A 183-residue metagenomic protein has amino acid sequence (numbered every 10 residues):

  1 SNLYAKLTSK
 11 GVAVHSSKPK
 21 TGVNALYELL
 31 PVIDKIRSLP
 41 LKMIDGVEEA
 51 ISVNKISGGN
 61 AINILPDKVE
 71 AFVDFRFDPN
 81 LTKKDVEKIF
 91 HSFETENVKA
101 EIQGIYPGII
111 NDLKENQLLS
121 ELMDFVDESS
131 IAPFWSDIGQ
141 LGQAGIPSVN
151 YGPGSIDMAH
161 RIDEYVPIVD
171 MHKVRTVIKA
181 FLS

Functional and structural regions predicted by a protein language model:
N2-L182: Metal-dependent amide/peptide-bond hydrolase catalytic core, centered on the "pita-bread" metallohydrolase fold
